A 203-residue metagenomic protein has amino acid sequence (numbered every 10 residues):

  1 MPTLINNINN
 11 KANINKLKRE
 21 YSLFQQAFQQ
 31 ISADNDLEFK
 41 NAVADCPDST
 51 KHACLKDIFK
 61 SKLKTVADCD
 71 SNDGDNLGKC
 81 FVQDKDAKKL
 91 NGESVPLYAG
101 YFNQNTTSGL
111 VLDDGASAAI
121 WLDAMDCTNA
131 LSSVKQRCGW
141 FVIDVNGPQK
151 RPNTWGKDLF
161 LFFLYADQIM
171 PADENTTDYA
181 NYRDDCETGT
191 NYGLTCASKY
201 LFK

Functional and structural regions predicted by a protein language model:
M1-K11: C-terminal juxtamembrane segment of a hydrophobic transmembrane alpha-helix
N10-K40, D45, K51: Membrane-proximal N-terminal amphipathic helix
D48-K203: Intrinsically disordered, low-complexity regions enriched in Pro/Ser/Thr/Gly and acidic residues
